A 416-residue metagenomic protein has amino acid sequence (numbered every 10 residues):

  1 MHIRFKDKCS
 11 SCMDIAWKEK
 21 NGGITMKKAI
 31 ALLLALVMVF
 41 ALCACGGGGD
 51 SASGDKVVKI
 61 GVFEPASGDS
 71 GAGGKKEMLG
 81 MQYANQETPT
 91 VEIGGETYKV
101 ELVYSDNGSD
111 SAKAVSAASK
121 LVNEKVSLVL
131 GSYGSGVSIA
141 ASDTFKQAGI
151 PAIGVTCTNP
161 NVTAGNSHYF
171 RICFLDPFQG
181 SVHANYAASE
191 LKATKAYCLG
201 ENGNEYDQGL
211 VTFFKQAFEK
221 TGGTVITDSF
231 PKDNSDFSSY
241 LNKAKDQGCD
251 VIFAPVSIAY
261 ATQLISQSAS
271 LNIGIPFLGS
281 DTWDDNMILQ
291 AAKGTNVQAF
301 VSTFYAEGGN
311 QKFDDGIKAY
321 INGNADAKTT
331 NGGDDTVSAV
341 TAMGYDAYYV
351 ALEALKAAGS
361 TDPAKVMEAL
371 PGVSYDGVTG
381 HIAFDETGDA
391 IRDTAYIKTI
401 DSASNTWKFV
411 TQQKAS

Functional and structural regions predicted by a protein language model:
M1-K59, T90-E96, N123, Q412-S416: Short, low-complexity disordered leader/linker segments with a strong preference for bacterial N-terminal type II
G47-V57, A72-E77, V91-T163, I172 (+3 more regions): Beta-alpha junction/loop-to-helix N-cap segments that form part of ligand/metal-binding clefts
G61-Q82, S105-S111, G134-G136, L199-Q208 (+1 more regions): Extracytoplasmic "Venus flytrap"
D106, N161-Y186, T227-S229, K293-A306: Short beta-strand elements at the ligand-binding edges of bilobed clamshell
F145-A148, V211-E307: Extracellular/periplasmic bilobed ligand-binding domains
Y169-S229, V251: An alpha-beta-alpha
S268-Y345, I400-D401, N405-Q413: Extracellular/periplasmic periplasmic-binding protein-like sensory domains
A325-A342, L352-S404: Segments of small-molecule ligand-sensing domains
